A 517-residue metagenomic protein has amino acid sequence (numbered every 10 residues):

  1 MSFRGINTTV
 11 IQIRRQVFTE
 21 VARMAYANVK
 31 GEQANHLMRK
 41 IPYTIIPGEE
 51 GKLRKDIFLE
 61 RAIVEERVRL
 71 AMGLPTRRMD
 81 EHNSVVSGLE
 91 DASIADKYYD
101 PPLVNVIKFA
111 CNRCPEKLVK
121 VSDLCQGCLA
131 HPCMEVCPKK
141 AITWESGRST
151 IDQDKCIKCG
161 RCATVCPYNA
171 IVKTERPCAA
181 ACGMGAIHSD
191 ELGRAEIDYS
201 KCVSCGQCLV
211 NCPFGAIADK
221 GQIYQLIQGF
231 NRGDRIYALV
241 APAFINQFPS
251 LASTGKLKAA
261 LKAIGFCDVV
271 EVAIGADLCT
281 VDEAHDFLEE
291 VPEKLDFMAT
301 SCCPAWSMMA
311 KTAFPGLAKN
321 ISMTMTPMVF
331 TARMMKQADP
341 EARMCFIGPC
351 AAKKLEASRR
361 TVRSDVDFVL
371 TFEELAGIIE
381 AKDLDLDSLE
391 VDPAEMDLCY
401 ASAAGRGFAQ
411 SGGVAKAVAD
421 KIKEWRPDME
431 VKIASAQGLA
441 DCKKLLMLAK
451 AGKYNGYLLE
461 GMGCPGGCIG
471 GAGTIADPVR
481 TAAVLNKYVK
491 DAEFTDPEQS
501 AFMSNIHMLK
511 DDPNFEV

Functional and structural regions predicted by a protein language model:
M1-H82, D219-V517: Iron-sulfur-associated redox domains of electron-transfer enzymes in respiratory and anaerobic energy metabolism
L59-A62, E66, S84-E90, K97-P102: Extended, highly charged accessory segments
S93-S122, K139-K140: N-terminal [4Fe-4S]-dependent radical SAM core
N112-K120, T143-R148, S189, Q207 (+3 more regions): Gly-rich Lys/Arg/Thr-decorated short loops/hinges at beta-loop-alpha junctions or inter-strand turns that position
L118-A130, K155, K201: N-terminal pre-triad scaffold of radical SAM enzymes
V121, D152, D198, V240-A241 (+1 more regions): A secondary-structure boundary/capping signal
A130-Q153, R161-D198, V203, Q207-Q222: Iron-sulfur cluster-binding cysteine motifs and their immediate structural context in ferredoxin-like electron-transfer
